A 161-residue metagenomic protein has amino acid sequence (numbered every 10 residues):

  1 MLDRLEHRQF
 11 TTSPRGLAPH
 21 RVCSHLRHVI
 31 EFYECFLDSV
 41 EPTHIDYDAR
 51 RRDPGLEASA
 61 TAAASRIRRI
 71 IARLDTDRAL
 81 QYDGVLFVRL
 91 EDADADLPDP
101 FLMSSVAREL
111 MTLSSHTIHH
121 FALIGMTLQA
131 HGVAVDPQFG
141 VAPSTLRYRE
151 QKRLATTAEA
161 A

Functional and structural regions predicted by a protein language model:
M1, F32, R66, H120-L123: Amphipathic, well-ordered alpha-helical segments in soluble domains
M1-R21, L37-G55, L97-S104: Helix-loop segments that flank and shape redox-cofactor active sites
E6-R15, D75-E109, V133, Q138-V141: Acidic interhelical loop/turn segments
H20, S24-H28, T112-H119: Aromatic- and histidine-enriched alpha-helix N-cap/loop-to-helix transition segments that scaffold the rims
V22-L80: Conserved alpha-helical segments that form or flank metal/cofactor-binding pockets of metalloenzymes
E109-L110, H116, H120-A155: Preference for long, well-ordered alpha-helical segments
